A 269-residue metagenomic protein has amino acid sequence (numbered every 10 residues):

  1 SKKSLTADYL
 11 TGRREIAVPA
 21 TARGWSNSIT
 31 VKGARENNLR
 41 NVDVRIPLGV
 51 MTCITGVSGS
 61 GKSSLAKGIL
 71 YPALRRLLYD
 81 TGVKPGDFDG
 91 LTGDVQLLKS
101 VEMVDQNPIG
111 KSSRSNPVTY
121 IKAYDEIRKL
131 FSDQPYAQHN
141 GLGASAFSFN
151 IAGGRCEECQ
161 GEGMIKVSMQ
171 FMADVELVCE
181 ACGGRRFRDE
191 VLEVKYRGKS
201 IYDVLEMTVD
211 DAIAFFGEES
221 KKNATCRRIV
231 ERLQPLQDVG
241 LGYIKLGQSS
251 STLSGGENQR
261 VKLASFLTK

Functional and structural regions predicted by a protein language model:
S1-K269: Conserved phosphate-binding elements of NTP-dependent enzyme cores
